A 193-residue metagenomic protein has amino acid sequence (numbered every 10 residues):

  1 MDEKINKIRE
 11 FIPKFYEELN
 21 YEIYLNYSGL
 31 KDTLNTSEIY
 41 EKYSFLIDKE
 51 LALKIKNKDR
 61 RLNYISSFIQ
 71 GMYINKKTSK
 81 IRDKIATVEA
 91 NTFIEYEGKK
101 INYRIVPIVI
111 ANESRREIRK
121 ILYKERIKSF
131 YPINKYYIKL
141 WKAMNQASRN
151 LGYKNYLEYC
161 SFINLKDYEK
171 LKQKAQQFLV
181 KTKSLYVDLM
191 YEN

Functional and structural regions predicted by a protein language model:
M1-L179, K183-N193: A well-structured
